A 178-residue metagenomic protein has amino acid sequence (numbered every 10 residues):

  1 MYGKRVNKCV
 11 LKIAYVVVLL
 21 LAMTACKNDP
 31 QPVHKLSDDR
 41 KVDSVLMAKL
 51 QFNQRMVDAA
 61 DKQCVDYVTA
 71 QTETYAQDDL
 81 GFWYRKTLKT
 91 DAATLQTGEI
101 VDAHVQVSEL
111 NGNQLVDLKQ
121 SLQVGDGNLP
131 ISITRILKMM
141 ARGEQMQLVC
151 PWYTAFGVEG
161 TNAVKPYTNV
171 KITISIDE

Functional and structural regions predicted by a protein language model:
Y2, C26-E178: Cross-family detector of peptidyl-prolyl cis-trans isomerase
Y2-A14: Bacterial N-terminal signal peptides that target proteins for export
L21-A25: C-terminal motif of bacterial Sec signal peptides marking the signal peptidase cleavage site
